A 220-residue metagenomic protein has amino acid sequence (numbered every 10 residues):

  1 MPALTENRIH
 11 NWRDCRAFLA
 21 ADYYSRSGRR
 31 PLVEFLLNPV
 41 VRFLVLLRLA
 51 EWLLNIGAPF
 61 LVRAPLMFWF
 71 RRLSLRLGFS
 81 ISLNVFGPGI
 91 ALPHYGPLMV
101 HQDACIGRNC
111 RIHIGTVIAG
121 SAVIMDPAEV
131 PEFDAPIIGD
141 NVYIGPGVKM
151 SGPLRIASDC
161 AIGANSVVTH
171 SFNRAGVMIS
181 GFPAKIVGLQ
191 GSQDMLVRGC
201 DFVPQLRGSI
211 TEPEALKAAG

Functional and structural regions predicted by a protein language model:
M1-R76, G191-G220: Terminal amphipathic alpha-helical/low-complexity segments used for targeting or macromolecular assembly
L77, P88-G89, P93-Q102, G107-R108 (+10 more regions): Left-handed beta-helix
S82-N84: N-terminal signal-anchor transmembrane helix
M125: Glycine-rich phosphate/ribose-binding loops and adjacent secondary-structure elements that form binding surfaces
V130-S151, S180-G220: C-terminal segments of enzyme domains that contribute to small-molecule binding surfaces
